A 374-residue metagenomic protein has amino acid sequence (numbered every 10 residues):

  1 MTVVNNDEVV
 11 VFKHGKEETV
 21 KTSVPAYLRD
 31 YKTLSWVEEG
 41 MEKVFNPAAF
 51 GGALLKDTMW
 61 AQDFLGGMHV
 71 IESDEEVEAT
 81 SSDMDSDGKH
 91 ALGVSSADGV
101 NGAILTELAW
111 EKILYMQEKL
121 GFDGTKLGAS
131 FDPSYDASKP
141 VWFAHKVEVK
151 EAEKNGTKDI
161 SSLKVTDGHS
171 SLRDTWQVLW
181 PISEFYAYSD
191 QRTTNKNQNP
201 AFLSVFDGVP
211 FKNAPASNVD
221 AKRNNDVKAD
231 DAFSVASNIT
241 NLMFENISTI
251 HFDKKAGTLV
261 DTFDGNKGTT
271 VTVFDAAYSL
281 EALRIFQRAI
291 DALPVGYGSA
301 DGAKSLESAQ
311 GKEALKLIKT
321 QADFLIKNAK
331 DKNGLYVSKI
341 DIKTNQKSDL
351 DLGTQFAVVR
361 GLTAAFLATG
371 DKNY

Functional and structural regions predicted by a protein language model:
M1-Y374: Glycan-recognition and catalytic cores of secretory/periplasmic carbohydrate-active enzymes
